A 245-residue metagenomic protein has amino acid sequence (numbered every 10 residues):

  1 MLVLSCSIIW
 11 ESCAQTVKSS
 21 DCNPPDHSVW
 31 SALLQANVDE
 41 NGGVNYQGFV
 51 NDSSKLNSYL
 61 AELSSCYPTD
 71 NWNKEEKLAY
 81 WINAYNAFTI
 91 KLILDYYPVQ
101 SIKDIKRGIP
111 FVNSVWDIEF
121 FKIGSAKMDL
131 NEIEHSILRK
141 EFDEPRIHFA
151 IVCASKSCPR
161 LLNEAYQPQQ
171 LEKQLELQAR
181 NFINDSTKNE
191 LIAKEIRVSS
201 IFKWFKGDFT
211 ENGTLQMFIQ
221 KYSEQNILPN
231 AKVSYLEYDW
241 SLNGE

Functional and structural regions predicted by a protein language model:
M1-S19: Bacterial Sec-dependent N-terminal signal peptides
V17-E245: Interaction/scaffold regions that mediate signaling and macromolecular assembly across diverse proteins
